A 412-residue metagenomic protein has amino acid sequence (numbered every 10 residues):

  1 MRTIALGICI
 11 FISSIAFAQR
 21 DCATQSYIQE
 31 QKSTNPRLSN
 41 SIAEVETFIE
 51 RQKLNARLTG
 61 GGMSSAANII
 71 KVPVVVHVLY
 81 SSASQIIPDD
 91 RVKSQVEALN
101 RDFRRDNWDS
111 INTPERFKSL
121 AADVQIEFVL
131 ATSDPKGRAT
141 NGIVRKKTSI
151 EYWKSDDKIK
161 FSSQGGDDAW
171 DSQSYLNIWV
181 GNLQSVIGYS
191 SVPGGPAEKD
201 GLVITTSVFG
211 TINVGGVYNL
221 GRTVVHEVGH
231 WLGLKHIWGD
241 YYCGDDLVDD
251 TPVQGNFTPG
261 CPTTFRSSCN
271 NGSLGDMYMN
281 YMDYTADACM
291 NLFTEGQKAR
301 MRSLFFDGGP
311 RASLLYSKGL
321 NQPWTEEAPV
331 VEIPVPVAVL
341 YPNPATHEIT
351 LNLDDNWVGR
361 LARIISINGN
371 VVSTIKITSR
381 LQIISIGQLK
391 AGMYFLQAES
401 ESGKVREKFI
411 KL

Functional and structural regions predicted by a protein language model:
M1-Y27: Bacterial Sec-dependent N-terminal signal peptides
Q19-D171: Propeptide-to-catalytic entry region of secreted or membrane-anchored zinc metalloproteases
V78, G272-G319: Extracellular low-complexity, Gly/Ser/Thr-rich intrinsically disordered linkers and protease-sensitive activation/hinge
E97-W108, H230-I237, F306, P310: Sec-exported extracytoplasmic/periplasmic mature domains
S155-G239: Active-site-proximal segment of zinc-dependent metalloprotease catalytic domains
G216-N291: The catalytic-center signature of Zn2+-dependent metalloproteases
L315-Y341, D355-N356, R360: Residue-level detector of functionally pivotal "anchor" positions at catalytic/ligand-binding pockets or at interdomain
P336-Y341, A345-L412: C-terminal outer-membrane/trafficking sorting elements
